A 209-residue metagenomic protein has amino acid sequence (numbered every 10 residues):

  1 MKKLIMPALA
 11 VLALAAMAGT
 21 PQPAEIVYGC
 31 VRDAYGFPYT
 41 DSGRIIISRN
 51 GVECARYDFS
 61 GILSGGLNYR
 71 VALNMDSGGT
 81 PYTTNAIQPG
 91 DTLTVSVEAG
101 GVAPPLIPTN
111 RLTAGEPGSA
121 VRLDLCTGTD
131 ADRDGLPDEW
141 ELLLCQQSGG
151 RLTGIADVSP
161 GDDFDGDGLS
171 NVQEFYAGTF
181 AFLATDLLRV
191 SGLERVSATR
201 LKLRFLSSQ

Functional and structural regions predicted by a protein language model:
M6-A15: Bacterial N-terminal signal peptides
G19-T20, Y28, A103-D130: Extracellular beta-sheet/turn segments enriched in Thr/Pro/Gly and aliphatic residues
G29-T40: Structural motif
R44-S48, S96: Beta-strand signatures of extracellular beta-sandwich domains
G51-D58, G101-T109, R189: Surface-exposed loop/edge segments in extracytoplasmic proteins
G51-G78, D162-F164: Short, acidic Ser/Thr/Gly-rich low-complexity loop/linker segments typical of extracellular and cell-surface proteins
L73, G79-G101: A short, solvent-exposed beta-strand micro-motif common in secreted/extracellular proteins
L125-Q209: Short, composition-biased motifs enriched in small/polar/acidic residues
